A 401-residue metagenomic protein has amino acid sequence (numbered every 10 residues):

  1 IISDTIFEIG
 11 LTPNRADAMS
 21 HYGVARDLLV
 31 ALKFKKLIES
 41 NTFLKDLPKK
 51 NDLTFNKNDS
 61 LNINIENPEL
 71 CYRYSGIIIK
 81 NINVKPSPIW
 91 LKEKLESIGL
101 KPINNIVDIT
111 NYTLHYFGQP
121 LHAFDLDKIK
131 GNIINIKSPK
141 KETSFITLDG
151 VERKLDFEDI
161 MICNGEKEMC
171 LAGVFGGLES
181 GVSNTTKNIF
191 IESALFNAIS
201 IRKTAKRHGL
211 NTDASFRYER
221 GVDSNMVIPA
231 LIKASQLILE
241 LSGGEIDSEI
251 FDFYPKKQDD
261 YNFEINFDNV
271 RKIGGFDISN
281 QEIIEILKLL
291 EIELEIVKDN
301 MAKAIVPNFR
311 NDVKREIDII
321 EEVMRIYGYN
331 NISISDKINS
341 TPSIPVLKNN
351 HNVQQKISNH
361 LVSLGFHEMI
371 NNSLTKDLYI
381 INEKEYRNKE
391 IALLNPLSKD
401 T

Functional and structural regions predicted by a protein language model:
I1-N350, Q355-I357: RNA/tRNA-interacting regions in translation and RNA-turnover enzymes
Y329, S335-T401: Polar, glycine-rich mid-to-C-terminal structural blocks that act as macromolecule-binding/assembly scaffolds
